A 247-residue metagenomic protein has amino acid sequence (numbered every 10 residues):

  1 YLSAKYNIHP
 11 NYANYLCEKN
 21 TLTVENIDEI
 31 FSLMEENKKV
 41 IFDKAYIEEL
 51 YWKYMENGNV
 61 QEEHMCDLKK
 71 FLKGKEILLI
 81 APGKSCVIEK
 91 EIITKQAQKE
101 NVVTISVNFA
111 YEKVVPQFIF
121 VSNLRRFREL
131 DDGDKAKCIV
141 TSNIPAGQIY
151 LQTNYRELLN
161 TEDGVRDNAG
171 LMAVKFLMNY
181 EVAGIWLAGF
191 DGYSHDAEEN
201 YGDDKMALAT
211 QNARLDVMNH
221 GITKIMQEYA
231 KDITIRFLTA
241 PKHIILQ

Functional and structural regions predicted by a protein language model:
Y1-Q247: Metal-ion/cofactor- or nucleotide/acyl-coenzyme-handling active-site neighborhoods
